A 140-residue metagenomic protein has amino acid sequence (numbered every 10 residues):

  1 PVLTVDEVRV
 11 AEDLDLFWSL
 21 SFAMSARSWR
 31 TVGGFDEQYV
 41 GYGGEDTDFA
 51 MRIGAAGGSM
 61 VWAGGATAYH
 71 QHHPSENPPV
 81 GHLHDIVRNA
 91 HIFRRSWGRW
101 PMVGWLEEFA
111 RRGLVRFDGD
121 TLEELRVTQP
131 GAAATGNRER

Functional and structural regions predicted by a protein language model:
P1, F22-Y39, I86, W105 (+1 more regions): Charged, low-complexity, helix/coiled-coil-prone segments
P1-D15: Short, flexible, basic/aromatic active-site loop/helix in glycosyltransferases
V5, S19, E37, G41 (+3 more regions): Generic structural "secondary-structure junction" signal
R9, T31, P74-S75: Short amphipathic alpha-helical segments at helix-loop
D15-G33, Q38-T67: A short, conserved alpha-helix in the catalytic core of glycosyltransferases
F17, G34, G43, G98-P101 (+3 more regions): Glycine-centered flexibility motif
A55-V127: Active-site-adjacent helix/loop segment of glycosyltransferases that harbors family-specific signature motifs
A132-R140: Membrane-interface aromatic/basic loop that binds lipid-linked glycans or pyrophosphate carriers, typified by
